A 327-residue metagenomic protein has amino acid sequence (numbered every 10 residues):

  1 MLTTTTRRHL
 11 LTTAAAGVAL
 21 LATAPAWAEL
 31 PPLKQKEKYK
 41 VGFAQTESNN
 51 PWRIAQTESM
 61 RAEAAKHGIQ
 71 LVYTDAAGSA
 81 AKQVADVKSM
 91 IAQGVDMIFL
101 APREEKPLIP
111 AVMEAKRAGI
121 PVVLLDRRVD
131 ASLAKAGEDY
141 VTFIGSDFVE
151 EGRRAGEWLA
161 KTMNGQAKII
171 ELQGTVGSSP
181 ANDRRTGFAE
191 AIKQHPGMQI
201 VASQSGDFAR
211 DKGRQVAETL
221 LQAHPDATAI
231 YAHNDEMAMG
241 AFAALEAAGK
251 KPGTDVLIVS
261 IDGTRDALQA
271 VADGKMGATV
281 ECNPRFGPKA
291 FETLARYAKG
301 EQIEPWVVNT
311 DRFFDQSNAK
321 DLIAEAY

Functional and structural regions predicted by a protein language model:
M1-A24: N-terminal secretory signal peptides
A28-Y327: A residue-level marker of the well-folded mature domains of exported/periplasmic proteins
